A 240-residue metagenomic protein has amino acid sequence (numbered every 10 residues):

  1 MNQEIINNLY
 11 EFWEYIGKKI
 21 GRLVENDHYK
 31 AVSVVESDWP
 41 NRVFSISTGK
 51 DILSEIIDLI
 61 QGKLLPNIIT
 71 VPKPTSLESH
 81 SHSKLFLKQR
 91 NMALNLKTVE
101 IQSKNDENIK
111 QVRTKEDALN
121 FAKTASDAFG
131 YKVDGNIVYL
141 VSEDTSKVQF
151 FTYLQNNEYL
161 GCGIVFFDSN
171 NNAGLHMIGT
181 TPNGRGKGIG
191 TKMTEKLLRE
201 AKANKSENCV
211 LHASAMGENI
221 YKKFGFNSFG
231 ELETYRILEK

Functional and structural regions predicted by a protein language model:
M1-E4, G49-K50, N108-F121: A short beta-loop-alpha structural element at the N-terminal edge of CoA-dependent acyl/N-acetyltransferase catalytic
M1-K63, P74: N-terminal charged segments
I46-E107, R113, Y235-I237: Acyl-donor-binding surface of acyltransferase catalytic domains
D51-I56, T180, G186-R199, A203: Conserved acetyl-CoA-binding loop-helix of GNAT-fold acetyltransferases
G62-P72, A201-A213: Conserved GNAT acetyl-CoA-binding A-motif
T75-L85, T191, A215-L232, L238: Conserved active-site alpha-helix within GNAT-family acetyltransferase domains
K132-T181: A conserved beta-strand-loop-helix scaffold within acyl/acetyltransferase catalytic domains
